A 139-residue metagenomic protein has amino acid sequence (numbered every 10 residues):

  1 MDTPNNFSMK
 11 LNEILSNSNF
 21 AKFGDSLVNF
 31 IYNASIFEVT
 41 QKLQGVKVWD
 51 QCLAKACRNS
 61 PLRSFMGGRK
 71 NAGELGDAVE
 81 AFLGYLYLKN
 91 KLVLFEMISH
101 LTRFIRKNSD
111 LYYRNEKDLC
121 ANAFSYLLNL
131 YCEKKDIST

Functional and structural regions predicted by a protein language model:
M1-T139: Double-stranded RNA-binding/processing signature
